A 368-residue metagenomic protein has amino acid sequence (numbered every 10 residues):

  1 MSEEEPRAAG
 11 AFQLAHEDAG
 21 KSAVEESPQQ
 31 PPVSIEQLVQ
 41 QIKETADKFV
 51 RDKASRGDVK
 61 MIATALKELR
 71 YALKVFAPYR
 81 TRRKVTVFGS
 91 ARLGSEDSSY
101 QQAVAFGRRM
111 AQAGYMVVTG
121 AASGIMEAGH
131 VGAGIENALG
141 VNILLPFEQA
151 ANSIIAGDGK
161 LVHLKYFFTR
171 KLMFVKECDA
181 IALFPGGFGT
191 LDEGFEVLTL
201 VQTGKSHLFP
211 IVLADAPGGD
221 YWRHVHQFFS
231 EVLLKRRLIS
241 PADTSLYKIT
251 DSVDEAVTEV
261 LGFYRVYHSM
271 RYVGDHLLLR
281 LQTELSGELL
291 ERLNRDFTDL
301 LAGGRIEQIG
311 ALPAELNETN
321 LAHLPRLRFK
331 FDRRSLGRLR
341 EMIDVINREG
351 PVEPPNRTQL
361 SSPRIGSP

Functional and structural regions predicted by a protein language model:
S2-I143, N320-P325, I346-N347, P351-P355 (+2 more regions): Glycine-rich beta-alpha loop segments
P78-T81, Y100, I249-V273, G287-R295: PLP-dependent amino-acid enzyme catalytic core
Q101-A103, G124-P185: Acidic/glycine-enriched connector segments
L139-Q149, F184, L198-V225, P241-A242: Short, acidic/small-residue loops that bind anionic groups at enzyme active sites
L161-T169, S245-A256: Short acidic-hydrophobic, aromatic-tinged amphipathic segments that line or gate anion-handling sites
L164-A214, H268: Active-site/ligand-binding-proximal alpha/beta "capping" segment
L172-L183, V232-D251: Conserved thiamine diphosphate
L278-E284, E291-I365: N-terminal accessory interaction module
